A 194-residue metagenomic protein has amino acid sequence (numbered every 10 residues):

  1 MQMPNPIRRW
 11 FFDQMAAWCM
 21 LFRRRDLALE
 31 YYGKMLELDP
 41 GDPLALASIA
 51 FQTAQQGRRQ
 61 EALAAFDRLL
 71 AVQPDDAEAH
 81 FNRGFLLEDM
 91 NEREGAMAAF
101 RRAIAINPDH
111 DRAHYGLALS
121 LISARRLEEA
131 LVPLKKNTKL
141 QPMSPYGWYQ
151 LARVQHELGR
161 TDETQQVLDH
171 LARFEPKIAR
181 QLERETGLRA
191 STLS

Functional and structural regions predicted by a protein language model:
Q2-R9, H156-S194: Terminal, low-structured helical/coil segments at or just beyond the last alpha-helical repeat
P4, L38, V72, I106 (+2 more regions): Structural marker of alpha-solenoid helical repeat scaffolds
R8-L44, S48-Q55: Alpha-helical segment of the N-proximal tetratricopeptide repeat
R8-R9, P43-L44, A77-E78, D111-R112 (+2 more regions): Helix-start (N-cap) detector for alpha-helical repeat units in TPR-like alpha-solenoids, especially tetratricopeptide
L21-G33, Q55-R68, D89-R102, A124-K136 (+2 more regions): Structural signature of tandem alpha-helical TPR/SEL1-like repeats, specifically the intra-repeat loop/turn
R68-S123: A generic tandem-repeat structural signature
